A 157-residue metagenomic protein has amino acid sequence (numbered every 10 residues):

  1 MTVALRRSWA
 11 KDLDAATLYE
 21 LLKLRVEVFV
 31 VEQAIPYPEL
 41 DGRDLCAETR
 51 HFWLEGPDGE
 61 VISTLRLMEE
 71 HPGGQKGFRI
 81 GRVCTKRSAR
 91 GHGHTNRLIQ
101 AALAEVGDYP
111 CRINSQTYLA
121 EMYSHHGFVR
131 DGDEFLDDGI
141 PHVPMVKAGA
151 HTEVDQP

Functional and structural regions predicted by a protein language model:
M1-D44, H51-E60, P157: Short amphipathic alpha-helix that is part of the acyltransferase structural core
P36-E39, T49-W53, T64, R82 (+2 more regions): Short hydrophobic/aromatic beta-strand element in the GNAT-like acyltransferase core that lines or flanks the acyl-donor
W53, E60-E70, K76-C84: Conserved beta-strand in the GNAT
E70-I80, R90, C111, G139: A conserved beta-turn-beta hairpin within the catalytic core of GNAT-like acetyltransferases that forms part
T85, G91-A104: Conserved acetyl-CoA-binding loop-helix of GNAT-fold acetyltransferases
A104-T117: Conserved GNAT acetyl-CoA-binding A-motif
T117-P141: Conserved active-site alpha-helix within GNAT-family acetyltransferase domains
